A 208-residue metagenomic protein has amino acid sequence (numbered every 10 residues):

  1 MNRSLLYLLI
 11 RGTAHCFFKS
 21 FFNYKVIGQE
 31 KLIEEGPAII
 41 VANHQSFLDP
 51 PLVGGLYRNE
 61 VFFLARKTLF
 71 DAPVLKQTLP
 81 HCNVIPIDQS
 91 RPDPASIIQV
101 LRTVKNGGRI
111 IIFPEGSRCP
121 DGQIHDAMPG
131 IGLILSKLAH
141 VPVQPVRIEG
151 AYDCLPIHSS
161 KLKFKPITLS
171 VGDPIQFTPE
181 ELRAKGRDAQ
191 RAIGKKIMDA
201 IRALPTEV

Functional and structural regions predicted by a protein language model:
M1-L5: Compositionally biased, charge-rich terminal segments
L6, G12, K19-S20, E34-R91: Catalytic core of membrane glycerolipid acyltransferases/transacylases, capturing the structured, soluble-facing
K19-I27, R91, A151-D153: Short gly/ser/thr-rich secondary-structure transition/capping motifs
V26, A72, P94-I97: Structural motif corresponding to alpha-helix initiation and N-cap regions
V26, F63, V84-P86, V143 (+1 more regions): Conserved beta-strand scaffold positions in the cores of enzyme catalytic domains, especially in NTP/NDP-utilizing
G28, N43, A65-R66, N83 (+2 more regions): A secondary-structure boundary/capping signal
Q29-I33: Glycine-rich helix-loop-beta junction characteristic of Rossmann-like nucleotide cofactor-binding loops
I97-V208: Non-catalytic C-terminal accessory region of glycerolipid acyltransferases and related lyso-lipid remodeling enzymes
